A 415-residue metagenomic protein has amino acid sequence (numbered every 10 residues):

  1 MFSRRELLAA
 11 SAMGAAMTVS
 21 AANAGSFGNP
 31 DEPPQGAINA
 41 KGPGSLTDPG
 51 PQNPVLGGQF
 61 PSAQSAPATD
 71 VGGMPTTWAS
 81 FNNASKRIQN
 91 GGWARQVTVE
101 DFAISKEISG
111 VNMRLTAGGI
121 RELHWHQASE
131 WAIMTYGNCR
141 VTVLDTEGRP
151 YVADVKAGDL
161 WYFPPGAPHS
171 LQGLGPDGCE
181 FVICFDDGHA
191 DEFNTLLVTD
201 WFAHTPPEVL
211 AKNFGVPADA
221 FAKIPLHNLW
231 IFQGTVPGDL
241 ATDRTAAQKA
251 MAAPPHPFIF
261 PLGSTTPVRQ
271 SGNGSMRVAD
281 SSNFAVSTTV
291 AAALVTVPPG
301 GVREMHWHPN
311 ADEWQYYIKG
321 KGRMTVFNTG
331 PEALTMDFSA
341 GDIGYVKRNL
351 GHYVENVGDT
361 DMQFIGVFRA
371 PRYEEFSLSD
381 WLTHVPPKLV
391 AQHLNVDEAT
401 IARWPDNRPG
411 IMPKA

Functional and structural regions predicted by a protein language model:
M1-G14: N-terminal secretory signal peptides and thylakoid transit peptides that target proteins across membranes
G25-I108, A211-L294, E304, N395-A415: A short, N-terminal "cap"/entry segment at the start of jelly-roll beta-barrel domains of the cupin/DSBH fold
Q96, V111-H126, A293-H308: Conserved short histidine dyad/triad with adjacent acidic residue
I120-E122, R140, L160-W161, P165-S170 (+4 more regions): Histidine-centered metal-chelating micro-motifs
E122, W131-M134, R140-V143, V152 (+2 more regions): Mobile, glycine-rich extracellular loop/lid and propeptide segments that shape or gate substrate/ligand access
Q127-T146, H308-T329: Glycine- and acidic-residue-biased ligand/ion/polar-headgroup-sensing regions
T146-Y162, T329-V346: Short acidic-glycine-tyrosine-enriched beta hairpin
P165-E192, R348-E374: Ligand-binding loop in jelly-roll beta-barrel domains
